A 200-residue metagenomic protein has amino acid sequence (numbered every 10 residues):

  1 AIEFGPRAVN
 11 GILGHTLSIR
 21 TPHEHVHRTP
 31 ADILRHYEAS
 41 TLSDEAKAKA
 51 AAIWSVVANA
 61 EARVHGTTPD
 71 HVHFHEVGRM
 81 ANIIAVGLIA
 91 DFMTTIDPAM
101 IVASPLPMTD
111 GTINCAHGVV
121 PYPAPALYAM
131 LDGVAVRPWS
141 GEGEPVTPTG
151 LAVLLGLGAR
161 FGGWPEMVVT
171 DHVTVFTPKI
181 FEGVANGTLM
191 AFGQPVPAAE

Functional and structural regions predicted by a protein language model:
A1-H65, A124-L127, D132-E144, P148-L151 (+1 more regions): Glycine-rich nucleotide/cofactor/substrate-binding loop typically near the N-terminus or early in the first domain
A8, V77-M80, V175: Short, internal active-site loops enriched in acidic
L17, A81, L154: Divalent metal-coordination and catalytic microenvironments
A46, G66, V72-E76, I101-P105 (+1 more regions): General beta-strand structural signal in soluble alpha/beta enzymes
V56-E76, M80: Alpha-helical transmembrane cores and adjacent cytosolic helix/loop segments of polytopic membrane transporters
F74-D97: Conserved phosphate/anionic-ligand binding catalytic regions in large, soluble enzymes, centered on
P98-E200: Mobile "lid/hinge" segments at catalytic clefts and subdomain interfaces of large enzymes
